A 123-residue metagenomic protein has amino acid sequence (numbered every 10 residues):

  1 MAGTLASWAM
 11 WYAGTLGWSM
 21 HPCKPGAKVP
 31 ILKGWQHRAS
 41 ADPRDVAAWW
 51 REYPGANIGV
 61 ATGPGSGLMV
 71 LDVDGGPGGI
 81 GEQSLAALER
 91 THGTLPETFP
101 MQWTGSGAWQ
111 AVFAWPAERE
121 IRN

Functional and structural regions predicted by a protein language model:
M1-N123: Conserved phosphate/metal-binding and DNA-contacting active-site motifs used in DNA phosphodiester-bond processing
